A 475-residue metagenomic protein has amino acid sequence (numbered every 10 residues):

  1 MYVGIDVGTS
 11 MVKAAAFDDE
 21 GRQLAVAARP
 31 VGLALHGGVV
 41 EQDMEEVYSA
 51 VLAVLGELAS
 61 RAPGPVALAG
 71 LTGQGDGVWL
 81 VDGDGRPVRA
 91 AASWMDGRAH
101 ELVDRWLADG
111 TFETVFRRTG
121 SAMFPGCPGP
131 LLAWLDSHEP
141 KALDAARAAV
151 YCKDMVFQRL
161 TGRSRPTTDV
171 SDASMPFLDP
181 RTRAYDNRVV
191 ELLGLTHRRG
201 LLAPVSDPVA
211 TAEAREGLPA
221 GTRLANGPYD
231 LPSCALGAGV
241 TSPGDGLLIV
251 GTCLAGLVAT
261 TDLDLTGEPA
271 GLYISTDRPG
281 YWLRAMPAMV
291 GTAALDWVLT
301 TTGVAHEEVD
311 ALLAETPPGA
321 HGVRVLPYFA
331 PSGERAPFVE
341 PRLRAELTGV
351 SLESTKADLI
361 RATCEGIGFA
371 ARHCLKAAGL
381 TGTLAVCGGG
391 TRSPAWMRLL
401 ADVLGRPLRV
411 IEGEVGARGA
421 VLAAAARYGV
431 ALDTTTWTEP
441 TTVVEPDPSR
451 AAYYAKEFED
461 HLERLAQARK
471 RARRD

Functional and structural regions predicted by a protein language model:
M1-A90, R117, G217-N226, A401-L408 (+1 more regions): N-terminal glycine/serine-rich phosphate-binding loop of ATP-dependent small-molecule kinases, especially carbohydrate
V3-G4, L107-T119, P130-R165, P176-L192 (+3 more regions): Active-site core segments that coordinate phosphate-bearing ligands/cofactors across diverse enzyme families
R29-P30, W94, T196: A generic structural motif
S60-W94, A122-G126, F157-D179, P204-A210: Short beta-strand-loop/turn "lid" adjacent to the catalytic site in phosphate-handling enzymes
P65, R198-L201, L380: Short loop/turn motifs at secondary-structure junctions
A92, D96-D109, L422: Short alpha-helix plus adjacent loop in nuclease-associated cores
G194-P208: A conserved helix-loop-beta module that forms one wall/lid of the active-site cleft in ATP-utilizing catalytic domains
